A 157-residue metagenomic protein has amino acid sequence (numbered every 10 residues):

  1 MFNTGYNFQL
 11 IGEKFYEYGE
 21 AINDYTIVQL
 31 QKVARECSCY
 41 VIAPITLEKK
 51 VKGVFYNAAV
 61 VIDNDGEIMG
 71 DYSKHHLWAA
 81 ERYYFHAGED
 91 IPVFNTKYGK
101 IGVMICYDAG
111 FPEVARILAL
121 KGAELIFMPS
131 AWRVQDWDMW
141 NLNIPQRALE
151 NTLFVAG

Functional and structural regions predicted by a protein language model:
M1, P44-L47, A131: Short, well-ordered beta-to-alpha junction loops that form the rim of enzyme active sites and present histidine/acidic
M1-E17: Short, conserved active-site loops that position catalytic residues or coordinate cofactors/metal ions across diverse
G5-Y6, V51, D136: Glycine/Thr-rich phosphate-binding loops of Rossmann-like dinucleotide-binding domains
Q9-E13, Y56-A58, H75, I117-A119 (+1 more regions): Short, glycine/charged-enriched secondary-structure capping and boundary segments
E17-V103, L149-G157: Catalytic-core segment of enzymes that process non-peptidic bonds
I22-I42, G110-G157: CN hydrolase (nitrilase-like) catalytic-core segments centered on the catalytic cysteine and neighboring Lys/Glu
L47-E48, Y107-F111: Short beta->alpha connector loops
S73, I105-Y107, M128: A secondary-structure boundary/capping signal
